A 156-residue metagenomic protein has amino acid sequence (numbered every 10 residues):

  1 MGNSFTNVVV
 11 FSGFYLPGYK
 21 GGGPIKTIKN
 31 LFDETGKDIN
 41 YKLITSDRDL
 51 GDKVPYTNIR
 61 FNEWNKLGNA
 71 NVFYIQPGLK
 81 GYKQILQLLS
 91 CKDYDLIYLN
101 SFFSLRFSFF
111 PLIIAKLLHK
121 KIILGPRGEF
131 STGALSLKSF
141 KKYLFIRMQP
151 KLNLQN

Functional and structural regions predicted by a protein language model:
N3-G21, I25, R127: Nucleotide-activated donor-dependent transferases that construct or modify glycoconjugates
V8, L96, L112-T132: Active-site proximal beta-strand in glycosyltransferases
F14-G18, E34-L79: N-terminal strand-loop element at the rim of the active site of nucleotide-sugar-dependent glycosyltransferases
L16-P17, L105-R106, I122-F140: A short, histidine- and acid-enriched strand-loop-helix "catalytic/donor-clamping" loop that lines the nucleotide-sugar
G22-T35, Q149: Short amphipathic alpha-helix
Q87-F107, L118-I123: Short N-terminal targeting/anchoring amphipathic segment
L117, K142-N156: Membrane-proximal helix-turn-helix segments that form the acceptor-binding/catalytic region of lipid-linked
